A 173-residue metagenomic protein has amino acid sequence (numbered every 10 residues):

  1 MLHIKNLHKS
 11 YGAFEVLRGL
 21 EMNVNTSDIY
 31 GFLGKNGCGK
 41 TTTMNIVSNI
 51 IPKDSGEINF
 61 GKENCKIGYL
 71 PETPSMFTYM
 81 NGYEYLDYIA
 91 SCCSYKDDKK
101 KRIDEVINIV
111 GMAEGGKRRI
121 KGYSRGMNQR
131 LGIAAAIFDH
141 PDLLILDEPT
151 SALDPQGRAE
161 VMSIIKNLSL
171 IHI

Functional and structural regions predicted by a protein language model:
S48: Helix-to-loop junction immediately C-terminal to a conserved catalytic motif
P52-K66: Conserved ABC transporter NBD signature motif
D87, S91-S94, D98-G115: Conserved ABC ATPase "signature" region
L144-E148: Catalytic Walker B motif of ABC-type/P-loop ATPase nucleotide-binding domains
P155-G157: Helix N-cap at the start of a conserved alpha-helix in ABC-type nucleotide-binding domains
I171-I173: Conserved small/polar residues in nucleotide/adenosyl-binding loops
